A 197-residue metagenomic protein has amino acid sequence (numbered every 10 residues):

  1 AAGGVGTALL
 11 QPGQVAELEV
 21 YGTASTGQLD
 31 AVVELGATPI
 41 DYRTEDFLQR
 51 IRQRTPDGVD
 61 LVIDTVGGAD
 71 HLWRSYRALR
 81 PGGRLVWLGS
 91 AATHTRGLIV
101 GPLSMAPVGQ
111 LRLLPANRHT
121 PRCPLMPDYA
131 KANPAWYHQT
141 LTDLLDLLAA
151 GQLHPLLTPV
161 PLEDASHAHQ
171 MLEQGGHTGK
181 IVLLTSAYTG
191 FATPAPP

Functional and structural regions predicted by a protein language model:
A1-E45: Mid-domain Rossmann-like dinucleotide-binding core that forms the NAD(H)/NADP(H) cofactor-binding site
G6, L29, L48, A69-W73 (+1 more regions): Short, well-ordered alpha-helical microsegments
G36, D57-D60, L153, A165: Local beta-strand N-terminus motif with an aromatic residue
D46-P56: Short amphipathic alpha-helix with an adjacent loop that forms part of the alpha/beta core around
D60-I63, V86: N-terminal Rossmann-like NAD(P) cofactor-binding module of classical short-chain dehydrogenase/reductase
A69-A150, T185-P197: Glycine-rich phosphate-binding loop and adjacent beta-alpha segment of Rossmann(oid) nucleotide-cofactor-binding
L145, A150-P159, S166-P197: C-terminal capping/lid region of NAD(P)-dependent oxidoreductase domains
